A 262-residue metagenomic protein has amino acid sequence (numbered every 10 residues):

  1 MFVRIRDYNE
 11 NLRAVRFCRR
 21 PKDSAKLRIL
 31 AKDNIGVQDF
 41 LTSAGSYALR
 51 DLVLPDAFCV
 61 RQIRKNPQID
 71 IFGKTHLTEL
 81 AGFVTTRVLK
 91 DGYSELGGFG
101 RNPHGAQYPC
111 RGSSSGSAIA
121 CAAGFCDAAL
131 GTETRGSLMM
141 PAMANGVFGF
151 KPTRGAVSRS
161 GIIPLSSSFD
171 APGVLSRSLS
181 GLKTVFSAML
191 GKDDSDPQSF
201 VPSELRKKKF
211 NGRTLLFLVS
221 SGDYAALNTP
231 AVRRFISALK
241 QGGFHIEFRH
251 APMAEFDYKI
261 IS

Functional and structural regions predicted by a protein language model:
M1-L52, A57, H76-F83, R206-K208: Short, well-ordered alpha-helical
F2, R6, V60-R64, A118 (+2 more regions): Non-transmembrane alpha-helical segments in soluble domains of secreted/periplasmic/extracellular proteins
A14, K151-F235: A short helix-breaking turn/cap at a secondary-structure junction
R28-L30, F72, T214-L218: Short, well-ordered beta-strand segments
D56, V147, V232-I236: Amphipathic alpha-helical segments in well-structured domains
K65-M189: Short glycine/serine-rich loop segments
P202, R213, R249-S262: Flexible, acidic loop-helix segments that line cofactor/substrate-binding pockets
L227-P252: Acyltransferase
